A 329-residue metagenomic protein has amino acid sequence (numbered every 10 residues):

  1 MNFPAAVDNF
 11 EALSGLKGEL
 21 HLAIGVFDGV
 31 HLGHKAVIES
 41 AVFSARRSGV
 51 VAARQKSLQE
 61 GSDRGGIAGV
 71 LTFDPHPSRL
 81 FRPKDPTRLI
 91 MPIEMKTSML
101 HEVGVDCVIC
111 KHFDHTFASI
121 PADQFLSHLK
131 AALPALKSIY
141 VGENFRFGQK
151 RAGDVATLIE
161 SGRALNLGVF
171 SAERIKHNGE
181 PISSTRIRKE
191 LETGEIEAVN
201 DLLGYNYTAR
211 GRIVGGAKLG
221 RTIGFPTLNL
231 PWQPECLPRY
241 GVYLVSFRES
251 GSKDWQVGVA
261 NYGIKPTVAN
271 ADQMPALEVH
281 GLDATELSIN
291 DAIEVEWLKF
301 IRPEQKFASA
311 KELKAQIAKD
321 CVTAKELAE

Functional and structural regions predicted by a protein language model:
M1-A12, I109: Short acidic-hydrophobic, aromatic-tinged amphipathic segments that line or gate anion-handling sites
L13-V51, E60-T87, P92: N-terminal catalytic cores of NTP/NDP-binding nucleotidyl/phosphoryl-transfer enzymes
H31, L100, I139, V199 (+2 more regions): Residue-level signal for inorganic ion chemistry
K56-S57: Polybasic, lysine-rich low-complexity intrinsically disordered segments
P77-L165: N-terminal Rossmann-like or analogous alpha/beta NTP/dinucleotide-binding catalytic cores that position adenine
G162-I264: Glycine-rich, Lys/Arg-enriched anion-binding loops that position phosphate/diphosphate groups for phosphoryl
G216-E329: Phosphate/ribose-recognition catalytic cores of enzymes acting on nucleotide-derived substrates
